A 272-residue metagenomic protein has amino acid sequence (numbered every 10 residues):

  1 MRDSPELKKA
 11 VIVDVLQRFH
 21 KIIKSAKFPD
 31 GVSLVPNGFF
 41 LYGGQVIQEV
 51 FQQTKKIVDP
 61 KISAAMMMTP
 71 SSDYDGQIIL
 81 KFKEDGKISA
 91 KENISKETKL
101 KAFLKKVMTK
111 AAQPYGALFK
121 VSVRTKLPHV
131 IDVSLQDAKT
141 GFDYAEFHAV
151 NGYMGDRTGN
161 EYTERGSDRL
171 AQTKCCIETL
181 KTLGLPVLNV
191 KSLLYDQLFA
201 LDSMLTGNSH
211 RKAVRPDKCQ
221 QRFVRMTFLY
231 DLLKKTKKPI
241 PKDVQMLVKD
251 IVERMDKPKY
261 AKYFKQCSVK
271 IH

Functional and structural regions predicted by a protein language model:
M1-D3, V15-K24, F28, K87 (+4 more regions): Gram-negative host-targeted secretion-system effectors, predominantly Type III and Type IV, recognized via long
D3-L7, M68, E92, V214-D217: Conserved aromatic-histidine-acidic binding/catalytic patches
S4-L16, K96: Phosphate/oxyanion-binding active-site loops and adjacent basic polyanion-contact surfaces
I12, A64-S72, Q77-D137: Metal-dependent nucleotidyltransferase catalytic core
D14-L34, F103-Y115: Generic non-transmembrane alpha-helical segments
F19-Y74, I79-K87: Active-site nucleotide-donor binding segment shared across nucleotidyl transfer reactions
A90-K91, T125-H272: Catalytic cores of NTP-dependent nucleotidyl/adenyl transfer enzymes across multiple folds
